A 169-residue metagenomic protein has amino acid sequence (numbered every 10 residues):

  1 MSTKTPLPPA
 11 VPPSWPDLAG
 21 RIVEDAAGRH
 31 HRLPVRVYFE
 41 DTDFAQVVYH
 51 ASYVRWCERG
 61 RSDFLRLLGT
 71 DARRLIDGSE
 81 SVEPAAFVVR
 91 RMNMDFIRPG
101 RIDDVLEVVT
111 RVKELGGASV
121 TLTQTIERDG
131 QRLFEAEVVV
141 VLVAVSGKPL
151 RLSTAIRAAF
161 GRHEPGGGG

Functional and structural regions predicted by a protein language model:
S2-R90, V145-G169: Hot-dog-fold acyl-thioester-processing enzymes
F39, T123-T125, V140: Generic short beta-strand
C57, Q124, A136: Conserved GNAT-family N-acetyltransferase fold
F64-E107, V112-V120, F134-E135, V140-V141: Hydrophobic beta-strand-centered segment that forms part of the acyl-chain substrate-binding groove
I97, T125-E127, V143: A generic structural motif
